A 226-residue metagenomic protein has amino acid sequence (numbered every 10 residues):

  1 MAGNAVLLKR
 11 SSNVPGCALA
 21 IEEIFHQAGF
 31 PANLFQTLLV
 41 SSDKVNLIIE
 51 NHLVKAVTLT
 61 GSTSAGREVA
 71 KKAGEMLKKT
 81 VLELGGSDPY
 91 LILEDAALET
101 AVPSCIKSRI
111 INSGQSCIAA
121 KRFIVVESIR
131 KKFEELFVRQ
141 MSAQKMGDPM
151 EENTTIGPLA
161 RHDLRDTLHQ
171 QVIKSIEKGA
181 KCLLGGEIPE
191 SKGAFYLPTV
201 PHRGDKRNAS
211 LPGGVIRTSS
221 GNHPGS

Functional and structural regions predicted by a protein language model:
M1-T100: Rossmann-like NAD(P) dinucleotide-binding subdomain of oxidoreductase/dehydrogenase enzymes
G29, A56, S64-K206, P224: ALDH superfamily catalytic-core signature
P31-L34, T155, R217-S219: A local structural motif
Q36-L39, S220-P224: Short beta-strand-to-loop elements that line the ligand-binding cleft of bilobed periplasmic-binding protein-like
I111, V215-I216: Glycine-rich phosphate/pyrophosphate-binding beta-alpha loops
A194, G214-V215: A structural signal for short secondary-structure junctions
L211: Short, solvent-exposed loop/beta-turn-alpha elements that line the ligand-binding surface or hinge of extracytoplasmic
